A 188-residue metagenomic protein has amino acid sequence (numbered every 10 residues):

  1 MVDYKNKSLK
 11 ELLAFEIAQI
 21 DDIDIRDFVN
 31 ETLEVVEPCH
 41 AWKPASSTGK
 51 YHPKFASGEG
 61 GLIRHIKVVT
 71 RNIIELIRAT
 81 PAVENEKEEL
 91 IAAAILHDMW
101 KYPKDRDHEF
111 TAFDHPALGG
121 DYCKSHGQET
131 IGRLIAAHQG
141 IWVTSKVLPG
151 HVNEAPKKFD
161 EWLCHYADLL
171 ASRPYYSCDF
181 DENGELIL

Functional and structural regions predicted by a protein language model:
M1-D107: Acidic/His-rich, divalent-metal-binding segments that scaffold phosphate/diphosphate chemistry
M1-V2, E185-L188: Short intrinsically disordered terminal tails
H65, H97, H115-P116, G120 (+1 more regions): Histidine-centered active-site/metal-ligand motif
V68, K101, L118-G119, A171: Hydrophobic side chains within alpha-helical segments
V69-I73, F113-H126: An active-site-proximal "capping" alpha-helix that borders the catalytic cofactor pocket
L90, C123-K124, Q128-E185: Histidine/acidic-rich helix-loop-helix segments that form or flank divalent-metal centers in metalloenzyme catalytic
R106-T111, L148, V152: Metal-dependent catalytic cores of enzymes that make or break cyclic nucleotides and related phosphoester linkages
F110-D114, K157: Short, conserved loop/turn and helix-capping segments at secondary-structure boundaries that abut family-defining
